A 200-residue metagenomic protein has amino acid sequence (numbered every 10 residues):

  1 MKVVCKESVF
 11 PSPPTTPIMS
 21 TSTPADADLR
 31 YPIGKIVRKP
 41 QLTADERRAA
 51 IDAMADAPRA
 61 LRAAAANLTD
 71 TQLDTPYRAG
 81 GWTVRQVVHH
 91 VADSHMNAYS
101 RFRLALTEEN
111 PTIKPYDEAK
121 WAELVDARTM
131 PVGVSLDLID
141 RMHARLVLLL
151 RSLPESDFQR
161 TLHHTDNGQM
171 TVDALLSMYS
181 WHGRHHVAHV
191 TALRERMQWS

Functional and structural regions predicted by a protein language model:
T15-T16: Ala/Thr-enriched low-complexity intrinsically disordered regions
M19-K39, D74-A119, A144-V147, E155 (+1 more regions): Short, contiguous alpha-helical
Q41-Y77: Short, contiguous, helix-prone interaction/anchoring segments in small proteins
L42-E46, K120-S135, T165-A174: Acidic/His metal-coordination segments adjacent to aromatic residues that form catalytic metal sites in metalloenzymes
A53-A64, K120-Q159, Y179: Acidic/histidine-rich alpha-helical segments that form the ligand environment of transition-metal centers
